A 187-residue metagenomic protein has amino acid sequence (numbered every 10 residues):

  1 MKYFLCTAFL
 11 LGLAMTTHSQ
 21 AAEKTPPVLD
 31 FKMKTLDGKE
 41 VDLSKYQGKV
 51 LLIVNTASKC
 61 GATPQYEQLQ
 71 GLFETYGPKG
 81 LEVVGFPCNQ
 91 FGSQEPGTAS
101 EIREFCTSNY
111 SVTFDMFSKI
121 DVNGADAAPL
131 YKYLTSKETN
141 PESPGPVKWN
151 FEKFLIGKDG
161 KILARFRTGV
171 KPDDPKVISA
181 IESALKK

Functional and structural regions predicted by a protein language model:
M1-F4: Positively charged n-region of N-terminal signal peptides that target proteins for export
C6-A14: Bacterial N-terminal signal peptides
Q20-S44, A128-P129: N-terminal "domain-start" segment that seeds a small globular fold
V28, S100-N150: Short, internal strand/loop/helix patches that form the active-site neighborhood or redox-interaction surface
K49-V50, K59, P64-F86, T107-Y110: Conserved helix-turn-beta segment immediately C-terminal to the redox Cys motif in thioredoxin-like folds
G80-G97, T113-G124: Thiol-based oxidoreductase modules, predominantly thioredoxin-like and allied folds used for disulfide exchange
P129-K132, S136-K187: Thiol-/selenol-based redox modules, centered on thioredoxin-like and closely related oxidoreductase domains
